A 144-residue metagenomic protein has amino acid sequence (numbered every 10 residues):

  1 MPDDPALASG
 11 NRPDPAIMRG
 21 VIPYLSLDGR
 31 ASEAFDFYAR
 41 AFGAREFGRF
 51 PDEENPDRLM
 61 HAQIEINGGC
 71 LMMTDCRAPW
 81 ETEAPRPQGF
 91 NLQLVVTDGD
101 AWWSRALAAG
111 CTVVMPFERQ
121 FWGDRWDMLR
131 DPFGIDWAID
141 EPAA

Functional and structural regions predicted by a protein language model:
M1-R19, P51, M60, E65 (+4 more regions): Vicinal oxygen chelate
P15-I17, L25-L71: Core segments of cupin and vicinal oxygen chelate
P23-L25, F90-L94: A structural signal for short, well-ordered beta-strand segments
G29, C76-R77: Short beta-strand-to-loop junctions in surface cap/lid or active-site-entrance loops
A84-Q88: GST-like domain detector, emphasizing the conserved glutathione-binding G-site in the N-terminal thioredoxin-like
